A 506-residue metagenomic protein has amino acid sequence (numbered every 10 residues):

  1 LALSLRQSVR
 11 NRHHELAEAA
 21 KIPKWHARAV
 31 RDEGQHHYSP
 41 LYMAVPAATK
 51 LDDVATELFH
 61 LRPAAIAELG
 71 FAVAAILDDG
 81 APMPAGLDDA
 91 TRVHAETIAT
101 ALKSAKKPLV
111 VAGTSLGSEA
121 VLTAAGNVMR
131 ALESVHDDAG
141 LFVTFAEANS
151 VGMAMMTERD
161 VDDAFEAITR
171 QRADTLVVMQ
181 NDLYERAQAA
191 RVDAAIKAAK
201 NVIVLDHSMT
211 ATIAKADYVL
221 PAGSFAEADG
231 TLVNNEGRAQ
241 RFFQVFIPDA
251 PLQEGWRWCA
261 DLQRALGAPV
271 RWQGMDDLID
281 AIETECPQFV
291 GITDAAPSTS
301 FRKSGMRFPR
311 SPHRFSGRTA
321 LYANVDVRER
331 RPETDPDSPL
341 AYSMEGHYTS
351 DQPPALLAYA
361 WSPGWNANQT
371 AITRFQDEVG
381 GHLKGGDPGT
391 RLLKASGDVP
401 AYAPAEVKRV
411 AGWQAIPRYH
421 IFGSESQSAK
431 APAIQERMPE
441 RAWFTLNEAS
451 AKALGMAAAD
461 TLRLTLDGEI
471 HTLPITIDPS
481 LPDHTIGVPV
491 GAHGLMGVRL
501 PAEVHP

Functional and structural regions predicted by a protein language model:
A2, R6-G113, G117: Long, well-ordered, tryptophan-enriched scaffold segments
A2-K50, G126, E158, D162-P251 (+3 more regions): A cross-kingdom feature strongest in bacterial/archaeal respiratory oxidoreductases
L16-A19, M83-A85, H136-V143, V270-D277: Flexible, glycine/charged-enriched surface loops at secondary-structure junctions
L69, A124, E254-W258: Catalytic-loop motifs flanking and including active-site residues across diverse enzymes
M83-A90, G152-T157, V178-Y184: Short, flexible loop segments at the rims of nucleotide/cofactor-binding pockets, characterized by
K103-R170: A glycine-rich, hydrophobic/aromatic-adjacent loop/helix-cap motif
S115, F145-N149, M275-C286: A glycine-rich phosphate-binding loop feature that marks nucleotide/adenosyl-phosphate handling sites
G255-Q273: Non-catalytic, well-ordered alpha-helical segments in soluble enzyme domains
